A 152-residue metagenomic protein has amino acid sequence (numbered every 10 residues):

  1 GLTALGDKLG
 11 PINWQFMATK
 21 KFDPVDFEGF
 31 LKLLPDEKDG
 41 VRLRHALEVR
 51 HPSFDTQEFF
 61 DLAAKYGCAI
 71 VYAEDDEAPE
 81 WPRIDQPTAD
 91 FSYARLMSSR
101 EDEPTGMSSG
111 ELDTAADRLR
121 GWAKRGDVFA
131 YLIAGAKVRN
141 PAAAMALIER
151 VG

Functional and structural regions predicted by a protein language model:
G1-G152: Residues lining hydrophobic/aromatic ligand-binding pockets adjacent to catalytic sites
